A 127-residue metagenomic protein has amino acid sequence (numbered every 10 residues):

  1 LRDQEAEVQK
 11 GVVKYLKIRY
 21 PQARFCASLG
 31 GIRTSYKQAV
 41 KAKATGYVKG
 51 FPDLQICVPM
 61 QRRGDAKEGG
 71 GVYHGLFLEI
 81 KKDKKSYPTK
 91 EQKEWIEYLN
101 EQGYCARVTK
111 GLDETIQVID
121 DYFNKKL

Functional and structural regions predicted by a protein language model:
L1-L127: Catalytic phosphate/metal-binding cores of nucleic-acid and nucleotide-processing enzymes, i.e., regions that mediate
